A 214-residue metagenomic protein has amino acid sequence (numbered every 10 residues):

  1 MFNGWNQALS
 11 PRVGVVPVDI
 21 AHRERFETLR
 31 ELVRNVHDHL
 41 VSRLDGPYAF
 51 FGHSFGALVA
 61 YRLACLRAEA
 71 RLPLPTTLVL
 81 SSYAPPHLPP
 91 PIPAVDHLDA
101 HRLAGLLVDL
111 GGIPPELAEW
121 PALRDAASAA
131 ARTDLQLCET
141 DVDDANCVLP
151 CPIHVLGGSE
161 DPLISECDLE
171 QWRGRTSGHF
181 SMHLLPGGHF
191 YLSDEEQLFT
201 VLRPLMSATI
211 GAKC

Functional and structural regions predicted by a protein language model:
M1-Y48, P86, P91-R102, L184-F190 (+1 more regions): Active-site catalytic motif of lipid deacylating hydrolases and related acyltransferases
G52-G56, A60: Gly/Ala-rich beta-loop-alpha elbow adjacent to hydrolase catalytic centers
C65-A104: Flexible "cap/lid" loop of the alpha/beta hydrolase fold
S128-N146: Active-site nucleophile elbow and catalytic-triad environment of alpha/beta-hydrolase enzymes
L149, V155-G157, D161: Short beta-strand/loop motif that positions the catalytic acidic residue of the alpha/beta-hydrolase fold
E160-I164, H189-F190: Acidic catalytic loop of the alpha/beta-hydrolase fold
S165-G174: Short alpha-helix in the alpha/beta-hydrolase fold that links the catalytic acid
L192-A208: Post-His helix in hydrolase/transferase enzymes
